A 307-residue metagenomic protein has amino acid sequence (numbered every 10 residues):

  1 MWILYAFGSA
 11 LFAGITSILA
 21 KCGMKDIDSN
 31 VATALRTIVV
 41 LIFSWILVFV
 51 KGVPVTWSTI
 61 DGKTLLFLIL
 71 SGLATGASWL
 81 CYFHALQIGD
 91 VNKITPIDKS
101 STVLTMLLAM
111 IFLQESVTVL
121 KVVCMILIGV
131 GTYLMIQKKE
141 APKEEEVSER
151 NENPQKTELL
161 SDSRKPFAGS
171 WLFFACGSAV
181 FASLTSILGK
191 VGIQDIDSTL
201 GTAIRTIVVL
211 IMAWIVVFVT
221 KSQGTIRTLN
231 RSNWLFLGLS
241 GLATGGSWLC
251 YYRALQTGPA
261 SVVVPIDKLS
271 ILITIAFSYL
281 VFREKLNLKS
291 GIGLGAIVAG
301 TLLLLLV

Functional and structural regions predicted by a protein language model:
M1-L11, A20-V31, L35-L68, W79-I88 (+4 more regions): Membrane-interface interhelical linkers
A10, G14, I18, W45 (+10 more regions): Hydrophobic/small/kink-forming positions within alpha-helical transmembrane segments of polytopic membrane proteins
A13, T37-L41, K99-V103, M125-I128 (+5 more regions): Residue-level recognition of pore/gate-forming positions within transmembrane alpha-helices of multi-pass
G23, A32, A85, I111-L113 (+5 more regions): Hydrophobic/aromatic residues within transmembrane alpha-helices of multi-pass small-molecule transporters
N30-V31, N92, T118, T199-L200 (+2 more regions): Residues that define the loop-to-transmembrane-helix transition and helix capping in multi-pass membrane transporters
S44, L108-M110, L120-K139, E149-P154 (+1 more regions): Hydrophobic transmembrane alpha-helices of multi-pass small-molecule transport proteins
V103-V123, L272-G291: C-terminal transmembrane-helix exit sites in multi-pass transporters
R253-T257, L302-V307: Juxtamembrane boundary at the C-terminal end of a transmembrane helix
